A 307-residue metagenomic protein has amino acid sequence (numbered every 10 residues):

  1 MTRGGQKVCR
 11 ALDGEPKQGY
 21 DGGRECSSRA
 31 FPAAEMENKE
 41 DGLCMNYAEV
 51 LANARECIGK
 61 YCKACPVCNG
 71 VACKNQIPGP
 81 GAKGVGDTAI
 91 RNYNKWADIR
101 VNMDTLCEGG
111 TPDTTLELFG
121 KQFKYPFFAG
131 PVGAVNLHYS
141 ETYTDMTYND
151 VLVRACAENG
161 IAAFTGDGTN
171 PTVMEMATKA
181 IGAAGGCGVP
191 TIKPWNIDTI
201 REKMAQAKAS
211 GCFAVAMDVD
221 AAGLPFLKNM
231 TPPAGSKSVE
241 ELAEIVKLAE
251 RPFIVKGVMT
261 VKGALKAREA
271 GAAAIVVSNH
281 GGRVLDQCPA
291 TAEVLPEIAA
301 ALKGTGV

Functional and structural regions predicted by a protein language model:
K7-V8, N38: Polybasic, lysine-rich low-complexity intrinsically disordered segments
D13-P16, Y20, S28-E37, D41: Short, positively charged and aromatic/hydrophobic N-terminal segments
G42-F123: An N-cap/entry alpha-helix motif that binds or orients negatively charged groups
T88-M174: N-terminal functional module of multi-domain proteins
V132-Y143, P190-D198, P252-M259: Active-site mouth loops of central-metabolism enzymes
F164-T165, V189, A216, V276: Conserved beta-strand positions in the central sheet of alpha/beta enzyme cores
W195-V307: Alpha/beta enzyme core
